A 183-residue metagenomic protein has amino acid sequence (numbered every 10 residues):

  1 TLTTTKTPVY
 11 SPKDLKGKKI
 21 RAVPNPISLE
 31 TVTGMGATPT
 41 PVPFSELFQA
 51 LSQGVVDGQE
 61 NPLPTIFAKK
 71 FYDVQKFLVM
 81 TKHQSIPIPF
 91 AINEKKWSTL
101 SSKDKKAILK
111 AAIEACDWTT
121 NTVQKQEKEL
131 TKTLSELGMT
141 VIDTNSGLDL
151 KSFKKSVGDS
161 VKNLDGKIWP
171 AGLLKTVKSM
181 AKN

Functional and structural regions predicted by a protein language model:
T1-N183: N-terminal secretory/targeting leader peptides
